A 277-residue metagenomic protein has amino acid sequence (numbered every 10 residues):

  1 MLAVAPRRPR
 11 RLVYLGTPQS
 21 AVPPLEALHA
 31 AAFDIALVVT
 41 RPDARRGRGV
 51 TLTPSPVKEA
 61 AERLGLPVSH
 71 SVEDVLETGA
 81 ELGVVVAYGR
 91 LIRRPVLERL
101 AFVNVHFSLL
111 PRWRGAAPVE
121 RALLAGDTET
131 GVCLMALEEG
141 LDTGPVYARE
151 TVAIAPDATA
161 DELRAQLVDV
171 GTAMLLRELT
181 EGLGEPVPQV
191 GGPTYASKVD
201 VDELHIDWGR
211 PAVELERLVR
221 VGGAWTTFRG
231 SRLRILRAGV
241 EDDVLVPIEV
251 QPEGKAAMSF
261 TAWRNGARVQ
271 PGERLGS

Functional and structural regions predicted by a protein language model:
L2-A5, P9-R10, T40, D202-E203 (+1 more regions): An anion-binding loop in the catalytic cleft
L2-G47: N-terminal Rossmann-like dinucleotide-binding module
I35, P67-S69, F102, T130: Hydrophobic beta-strand scaffold residues
R41, A61, S71, V105 (+1 more regions): Generic beta-sheet signal
A44-E62: N-terminal beta-loop-helix "entrance" segment that forms/cooperates in small-molecule cofactor or anionic ligand
V72-E81: Short amphipathic alpha-helix with an adjacent loop that forms part of the alpha/beta core around
L82-Y195: Donor/substrate-binding cores of folate-linked one-carbon enzymes
T194-L204: PAPS-dependent sulfotransferase catalytic core
